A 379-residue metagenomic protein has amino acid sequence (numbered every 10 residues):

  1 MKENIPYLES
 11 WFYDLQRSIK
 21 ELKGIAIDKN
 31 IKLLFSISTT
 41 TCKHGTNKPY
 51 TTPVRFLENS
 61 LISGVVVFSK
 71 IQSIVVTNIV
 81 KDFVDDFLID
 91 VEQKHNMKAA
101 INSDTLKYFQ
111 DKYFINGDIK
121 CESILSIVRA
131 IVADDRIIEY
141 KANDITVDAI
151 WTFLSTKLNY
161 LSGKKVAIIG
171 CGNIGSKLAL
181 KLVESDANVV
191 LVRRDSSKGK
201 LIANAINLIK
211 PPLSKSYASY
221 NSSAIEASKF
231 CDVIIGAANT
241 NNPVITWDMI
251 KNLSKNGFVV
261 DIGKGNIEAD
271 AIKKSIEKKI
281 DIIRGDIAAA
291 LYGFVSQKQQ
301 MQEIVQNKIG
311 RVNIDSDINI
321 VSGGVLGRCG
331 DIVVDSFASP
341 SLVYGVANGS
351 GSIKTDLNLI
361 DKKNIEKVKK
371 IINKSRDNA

Functional and structural regions predicted by a protein language model:
K2-L61: Short Lys/Arg-enriched alpha/beta "domain-start" segment
Y7-D28, K264-N266, D270-A379: Adenosine-phosphate binding glycine-rich loop
Y13, I71, D82, I119 (+9 more regions): Conserved active-site and cofactor/substrate-binding residues in soluble primary-metabolism enzymes
I25-I31, V75-V84, V183-E184, E226-F230 (+1 more regions): Flexible, charged surface loops at secondary-structure boundaries
I37-L161, S296-Q299: Glycine/serine-rich phosphate-binding loop and adjoining beta1-alpha1 elements at the start of nucleotide-handling
Y140-K141, I168-I169, I262: Structural motif
S155-A238: Glycine-rich phosphate/diphosphate-binding loop of Rossmann-like nucleotide-binding domains
S216-A290: Rossmann-like adenosine-cofactor binding region
